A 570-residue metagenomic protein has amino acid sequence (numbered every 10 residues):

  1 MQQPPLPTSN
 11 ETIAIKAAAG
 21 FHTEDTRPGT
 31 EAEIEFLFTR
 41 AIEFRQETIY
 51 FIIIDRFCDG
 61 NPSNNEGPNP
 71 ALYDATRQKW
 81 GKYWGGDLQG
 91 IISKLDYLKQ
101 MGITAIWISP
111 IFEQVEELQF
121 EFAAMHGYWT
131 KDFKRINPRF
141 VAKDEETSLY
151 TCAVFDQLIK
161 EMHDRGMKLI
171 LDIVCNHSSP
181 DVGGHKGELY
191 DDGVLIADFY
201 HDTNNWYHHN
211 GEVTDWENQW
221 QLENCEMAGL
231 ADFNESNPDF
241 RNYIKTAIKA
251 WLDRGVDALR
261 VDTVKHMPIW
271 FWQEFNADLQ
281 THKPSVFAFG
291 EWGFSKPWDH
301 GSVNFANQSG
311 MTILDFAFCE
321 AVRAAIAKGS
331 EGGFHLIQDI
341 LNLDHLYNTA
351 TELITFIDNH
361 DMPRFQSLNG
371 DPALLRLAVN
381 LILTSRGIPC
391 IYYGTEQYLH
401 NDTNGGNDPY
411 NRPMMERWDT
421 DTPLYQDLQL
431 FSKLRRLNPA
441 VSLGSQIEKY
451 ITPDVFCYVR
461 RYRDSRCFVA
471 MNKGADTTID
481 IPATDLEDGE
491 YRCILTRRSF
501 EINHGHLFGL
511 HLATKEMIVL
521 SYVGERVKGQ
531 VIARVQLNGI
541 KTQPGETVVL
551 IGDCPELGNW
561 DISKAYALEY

Functional and structural regions predicted by a protein language model:
Q2-I53, L171, C175-H177, A250: N-terminal module-boundary/linker segments of secreted carbohydrate-active enzymes
T12-A14, F21-E24, T30-E33, I159-M167 (+11 more regions): Active-site-proximal helices and loops of the catalytic beta/alpha 8
E35, A41-E47, D55-R254, E274-W292 (+2 more regions): Substrate-binding/active-site clefts of carbohydrate-active enzymes
T48, N503-G529: C-terminal beta-strand-rich structural cap/linker in extracellular carbohydrate-active enzymes
T48-I53, A105-P110, W129-R135, L169-D172 (+9 more regions): Structural recognition of the beta-strand scaffold that forms the well-ordered cores of secreted hydrolase catalytic
F57-E66, F365, P544, G558-W560: Short, solvent-exposed loop/turn elements at domain surfaces
V531-G539: A short, amphipathic beta-strand motif
K541-Y570: Aromatic-rich carbohydrate-binding modules that target alpha-glucans
